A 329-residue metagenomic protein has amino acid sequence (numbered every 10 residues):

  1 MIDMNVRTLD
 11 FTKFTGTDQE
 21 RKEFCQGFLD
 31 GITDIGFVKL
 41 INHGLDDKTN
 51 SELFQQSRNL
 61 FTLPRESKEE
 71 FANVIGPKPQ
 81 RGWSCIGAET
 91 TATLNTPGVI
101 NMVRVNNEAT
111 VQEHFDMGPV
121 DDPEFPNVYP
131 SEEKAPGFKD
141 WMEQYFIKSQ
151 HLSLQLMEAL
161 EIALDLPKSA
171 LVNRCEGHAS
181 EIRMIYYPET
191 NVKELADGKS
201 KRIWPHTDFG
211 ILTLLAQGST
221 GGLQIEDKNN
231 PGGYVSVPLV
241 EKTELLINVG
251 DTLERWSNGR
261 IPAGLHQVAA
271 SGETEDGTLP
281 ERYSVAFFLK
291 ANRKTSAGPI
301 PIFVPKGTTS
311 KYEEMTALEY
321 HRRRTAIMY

Functional and structural regions predicted by a protein language model:
M1-Y329: Peripheral, non-catalytic segments flanking oxidoreductase cores
